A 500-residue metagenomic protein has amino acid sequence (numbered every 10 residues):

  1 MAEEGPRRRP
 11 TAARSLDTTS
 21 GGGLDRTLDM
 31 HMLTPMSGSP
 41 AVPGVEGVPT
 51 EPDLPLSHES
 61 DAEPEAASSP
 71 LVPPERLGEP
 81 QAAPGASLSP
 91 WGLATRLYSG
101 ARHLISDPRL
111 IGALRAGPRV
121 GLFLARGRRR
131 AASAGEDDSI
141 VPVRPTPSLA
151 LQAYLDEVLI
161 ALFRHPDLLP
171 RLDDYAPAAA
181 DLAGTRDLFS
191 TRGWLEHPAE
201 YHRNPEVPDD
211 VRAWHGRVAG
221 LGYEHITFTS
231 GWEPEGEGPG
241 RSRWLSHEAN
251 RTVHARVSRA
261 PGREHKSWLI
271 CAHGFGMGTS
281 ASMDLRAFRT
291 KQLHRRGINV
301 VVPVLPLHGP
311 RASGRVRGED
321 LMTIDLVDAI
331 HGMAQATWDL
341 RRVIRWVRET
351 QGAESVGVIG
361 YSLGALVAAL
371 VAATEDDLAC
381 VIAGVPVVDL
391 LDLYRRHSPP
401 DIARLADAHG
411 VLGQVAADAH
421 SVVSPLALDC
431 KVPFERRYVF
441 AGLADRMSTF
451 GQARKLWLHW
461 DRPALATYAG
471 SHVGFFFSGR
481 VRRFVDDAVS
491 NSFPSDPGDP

Functional and structural regions predicted by a protein language model:
A2-G240: N-terminal targeting or regulatory segments adjacent to alpha/beta-hydrolase or S9 domains
I270-A334: Cap/lid segment of the alpha/beta-hydrolase catalytic domain
Q351-Y361: Alpha/beta-hydrolase fold nucleophile elbow
G360-A368: Gly/Ala-rich beta-loop-alpha elbow adjacent to hydrolase catalytic centers
A369-V415, T467: Hydrolase active-site cap/lid region
V432-P433, V439-A441: Short beta-strand/loop motif that positions the catalytic acidic residue of the alpha/beta-hydrolase fold
R446-Q452: Conserved alpha/beta-hydrolase "acid-adjacent" motif
S471-R482: Catalytic histidine-centered segment of alpha/beta-hydrolase-like enzymes
